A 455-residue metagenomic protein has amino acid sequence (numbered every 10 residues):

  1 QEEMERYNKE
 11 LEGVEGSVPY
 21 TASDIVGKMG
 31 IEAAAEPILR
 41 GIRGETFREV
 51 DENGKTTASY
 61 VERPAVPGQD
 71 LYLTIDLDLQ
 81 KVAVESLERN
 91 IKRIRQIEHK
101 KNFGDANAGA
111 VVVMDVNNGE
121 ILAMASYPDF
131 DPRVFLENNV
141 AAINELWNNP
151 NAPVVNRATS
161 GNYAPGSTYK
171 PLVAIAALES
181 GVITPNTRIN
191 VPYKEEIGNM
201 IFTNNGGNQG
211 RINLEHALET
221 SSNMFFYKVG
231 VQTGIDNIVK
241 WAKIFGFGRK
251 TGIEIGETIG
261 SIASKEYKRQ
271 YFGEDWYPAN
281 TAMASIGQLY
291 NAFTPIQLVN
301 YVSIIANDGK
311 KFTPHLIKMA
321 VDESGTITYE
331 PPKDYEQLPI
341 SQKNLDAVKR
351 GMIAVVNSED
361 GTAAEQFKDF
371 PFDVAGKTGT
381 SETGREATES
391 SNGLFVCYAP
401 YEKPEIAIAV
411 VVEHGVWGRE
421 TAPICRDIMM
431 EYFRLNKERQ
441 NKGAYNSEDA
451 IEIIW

Functional and structural regions predicted by a protein language model:
Q1-G68: Small/polar-residue-rich segments within soluble enzyme cores
K28, A33, R95, A106-V113: Extracytoplasmic/periplasmic mature domains of Sec-exported, cell-envelope-associated bacterial proteins
K28, D76, Q80, L298 (+2 more regions): Short, charged, low-complexity patches
E36, R40-R43, D51-G54, V84-K92 (+3 more regions): Amphipathic, well-packed alpha-helical segments that form the structural scaffold of globular domains
R40-R43, P67-I91, S126, S447 (+1 more regions): N-terminal leader/targeting segments and the immediately adjacent pre-domain N-terminus
E49-V66, I75, G104, G109-T168 (+2 more regions): Beta-lactam-recognizing serine transpeptidase/beta-lactamase-like catalytic domain environment
K81-G109, D129: Beta-lactamase-like hydrolase cores
T326-K333, R426-W455: Short, gly/Ser/Thr-rich active-site loops of penicillin-recognizing serine hydrolases
